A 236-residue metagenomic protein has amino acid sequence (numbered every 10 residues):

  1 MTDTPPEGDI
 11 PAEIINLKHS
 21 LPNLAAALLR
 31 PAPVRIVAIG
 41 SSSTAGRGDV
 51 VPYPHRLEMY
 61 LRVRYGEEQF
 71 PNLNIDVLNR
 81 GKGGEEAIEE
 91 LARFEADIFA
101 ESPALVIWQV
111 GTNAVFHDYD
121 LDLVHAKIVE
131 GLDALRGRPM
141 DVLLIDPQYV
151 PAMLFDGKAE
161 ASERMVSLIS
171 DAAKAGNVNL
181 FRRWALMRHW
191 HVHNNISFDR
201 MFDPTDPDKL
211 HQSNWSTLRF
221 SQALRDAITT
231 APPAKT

Functional and structural regions predicted by a protein language model:
P5-R80, R93-S102: Serine-esterase "nucleophile elbow" of acetyl-processing enzymes
A38, W108, L143-D146: Structural beta-sheet core signal
S43, N79-E85, I107-Y119, K174: Cell-envelope and extracellular/periplasmic
R47-V51, D118-D122, L154-E160: Short, solvent-exposed loop/turn segments at secondary-structure boundaries
R56-M59, A96, L123-A126, E130-G137 (+1 more regions): Alpha-helical scaffolding segments of alpha/beta enzyme cores, especially the outer helices of TIM-barrel or partial
K82-L105, H117-V129: Catalytic-core regions of hydrolytic enzymes
G137-V142, V178: A short helix->loop->beta-strand "cap" motif at the edges of active sites that frequently abuts
Q148-T236: Catalytic His-Asp segment of secreted/periplasmic serine-dependent ester chemistry enzymes
